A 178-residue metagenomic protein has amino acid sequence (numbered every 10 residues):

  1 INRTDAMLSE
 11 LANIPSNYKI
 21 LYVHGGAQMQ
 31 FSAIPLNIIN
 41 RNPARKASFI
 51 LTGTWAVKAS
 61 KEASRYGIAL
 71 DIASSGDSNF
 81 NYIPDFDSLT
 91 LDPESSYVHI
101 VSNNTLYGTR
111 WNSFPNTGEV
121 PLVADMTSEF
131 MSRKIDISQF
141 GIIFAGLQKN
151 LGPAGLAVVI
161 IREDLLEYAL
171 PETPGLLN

Functional and structural regions predicted by a protein language model:
I1-Q30, E62: Conserved N-terminal alpha-helix of the aminotransferase class I/II PLP-enzyme fold
I34-P35, W55, L106: Active-site pocket-lining segments that scaffold enzyme catalytic pockets across diverse folds
L36-A44, Y66, I137-G141, R162-D164: A glycine- and small-aliphatic-rich helix-loop capping segment at beta-alpha/alpha-beta transitions that lines
N40-V57: Conserved PLP-anchoring active-site segment centered on the Schiff-base-forming lysine
A63, S75-F130: Active-site phosphate-binding strand-loop segment of PLP-dependent enzymes
G67-S75: A glycine-rich helix N-cap at a beta->alpha junction
V123, I137-Q148, A157: Conserved active-site segment immediately N-terminal to the catalytic lysine that forms the internal aldimine
L147-N178: Active-site C-terminal subdomain of aminotransferase-like
